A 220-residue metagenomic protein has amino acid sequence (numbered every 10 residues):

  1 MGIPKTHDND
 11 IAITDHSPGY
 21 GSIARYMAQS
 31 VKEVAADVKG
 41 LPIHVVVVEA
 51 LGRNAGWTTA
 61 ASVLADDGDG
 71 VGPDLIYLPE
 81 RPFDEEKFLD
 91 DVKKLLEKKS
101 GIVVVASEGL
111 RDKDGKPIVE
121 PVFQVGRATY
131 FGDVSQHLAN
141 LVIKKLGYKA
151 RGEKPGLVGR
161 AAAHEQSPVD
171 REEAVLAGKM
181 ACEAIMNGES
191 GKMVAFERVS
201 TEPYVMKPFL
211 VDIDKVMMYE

Functional and structural regions predicted by a protein language model:
M1, S17-R151: Accessory alpha-helical/coil subdomains and C-terminal extensions that flank or cap enzyme catalytic cores
I3-N9, E80-F83, E108-L110, P155-V158 (+1 more regions): Short, ordered loop/turn segments at secondary-structure junctions
T6, D10, S17-G19, A50 (+4 more regions): Residue-level preference for alpha-helix termini and adjacent loops
H7-A12, N54-T58: Short, well-ordered, mixed-charge alpha-helical segments that flank or form enzyme active sites
N9-I13, H44, G159-A163: Glycine/charged-rich beta-loop-alpha catalytic/anionic-binding loops adjacent to active sites
I13-I23, E165-P168: Short beta-strand elements at the ligand-binding edges of bilobed clamshell
P117-E220: C-terminal non-catalytic interaction/assembly regions of soluble proteins
